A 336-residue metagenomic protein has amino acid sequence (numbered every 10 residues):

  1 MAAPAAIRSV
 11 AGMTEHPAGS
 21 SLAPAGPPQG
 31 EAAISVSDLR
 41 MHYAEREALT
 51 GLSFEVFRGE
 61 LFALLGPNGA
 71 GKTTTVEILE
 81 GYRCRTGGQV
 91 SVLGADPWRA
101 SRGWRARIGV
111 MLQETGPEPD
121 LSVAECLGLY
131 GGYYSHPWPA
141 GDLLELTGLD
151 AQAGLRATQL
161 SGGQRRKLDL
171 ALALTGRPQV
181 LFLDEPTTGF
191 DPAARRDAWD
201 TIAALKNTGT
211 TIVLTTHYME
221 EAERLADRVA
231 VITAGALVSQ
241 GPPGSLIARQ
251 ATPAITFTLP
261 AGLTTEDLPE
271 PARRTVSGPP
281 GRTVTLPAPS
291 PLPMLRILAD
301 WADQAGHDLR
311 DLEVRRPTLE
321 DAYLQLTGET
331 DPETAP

Functional and structural regions predicted by a protein language model:
M1-R40, E329-P336: ABC-family P-loop ATPase nucleotide-binding domain
E31-I34, M41-A234, S239: ABC transporter nucleotide-binding domains
G87, G103, E125, S245 (+2 more regions): An acidic, carboxylate-rich microenvironment
G109, G131, S135, A248-A251 (+2 more regions): A generic structural signal for secondary-structure junctions that act as hinges or helix/strand caps at the edges
L143-T147, R249, R315: Short acidic/histidine-centered micro-motifs embedded in hydrophobic/aromatic stretches that mark compact functional
A198-P289: ABC transporter nucleotide-binding domain
T252-E329, P336: Short, charged/small-residue-rich alpha-helical element at the C-terminal edge of ABC transporter nucleotide-binding
